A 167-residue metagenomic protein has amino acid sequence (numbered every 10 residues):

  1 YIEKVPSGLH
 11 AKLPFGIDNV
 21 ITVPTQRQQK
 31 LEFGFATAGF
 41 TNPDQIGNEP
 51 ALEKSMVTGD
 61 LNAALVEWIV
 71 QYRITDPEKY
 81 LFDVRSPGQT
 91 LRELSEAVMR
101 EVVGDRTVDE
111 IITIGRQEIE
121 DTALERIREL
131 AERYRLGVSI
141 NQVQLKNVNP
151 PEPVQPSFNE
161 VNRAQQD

Functional and structural regions predicted by a protein language model:
Y1-G104: Hydrophobic membrane-anchoring helix/hairpin
K79-V84, D121, E152-Q155: Solvent-exposed, non-transmembrane alpha-helical starts
M99-T122, A131: A short, surface-exposed, charged and often Trp/Pro-enriched helix-loop connector in the C-terminal portion of helical
A131-V138: Short secondary-structure junctions
P153-D167: Long, charge-rich amphipathic alpha-helical coiled-coil "stalk/tentacle" segments that mediate oligomerization
